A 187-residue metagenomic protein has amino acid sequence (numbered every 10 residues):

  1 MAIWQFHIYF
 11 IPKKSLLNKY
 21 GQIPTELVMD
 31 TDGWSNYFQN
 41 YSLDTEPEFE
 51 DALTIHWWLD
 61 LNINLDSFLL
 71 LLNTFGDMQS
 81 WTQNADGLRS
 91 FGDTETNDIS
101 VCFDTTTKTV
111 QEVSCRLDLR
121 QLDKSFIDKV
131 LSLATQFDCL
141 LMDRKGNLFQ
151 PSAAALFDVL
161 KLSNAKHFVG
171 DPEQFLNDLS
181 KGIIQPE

Functional and structural regions predicted by a protein language model:
M1-E187: Acidic (Asp/Glu-rich) sequence patches and key acidic residues that form negatively charged surfaces used
